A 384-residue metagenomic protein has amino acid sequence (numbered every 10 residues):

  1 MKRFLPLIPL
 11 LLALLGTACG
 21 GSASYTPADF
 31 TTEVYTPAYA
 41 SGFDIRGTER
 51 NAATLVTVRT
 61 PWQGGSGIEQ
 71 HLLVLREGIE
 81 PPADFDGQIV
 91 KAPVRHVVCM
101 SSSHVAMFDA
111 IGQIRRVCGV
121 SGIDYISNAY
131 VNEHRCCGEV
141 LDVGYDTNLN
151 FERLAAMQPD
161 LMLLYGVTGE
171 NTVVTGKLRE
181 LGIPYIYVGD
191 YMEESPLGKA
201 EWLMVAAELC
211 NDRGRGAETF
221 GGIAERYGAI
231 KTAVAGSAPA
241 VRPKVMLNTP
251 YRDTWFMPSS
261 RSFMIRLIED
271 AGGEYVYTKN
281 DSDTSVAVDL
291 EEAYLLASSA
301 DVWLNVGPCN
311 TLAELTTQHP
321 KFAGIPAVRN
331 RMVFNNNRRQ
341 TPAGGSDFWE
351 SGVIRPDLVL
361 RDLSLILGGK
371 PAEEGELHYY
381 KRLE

Functional and structural regions predicted by a protein language model:
M1-F4: Positively charged n-region of N-terminal signal peptides that target proteins for export
P6-T17: Bacterial N-terminal signal peptides
C19-V105, R215-M246, I366, P371-E384: Bacterial Sec-exported substrate-binding components of ABC uptake systems
T54-T57, W62-A155, L161-V167: A short, structured surface patch at a secondary-structure boundary
V90, E139, D160-L163, E170-T254 (+2 more regions): Extracytoplasmic substrate-binding proteins
H96-C99, R116-V120, L161-Y165, Y185-V188 (+5 more regions): Structural recognition of the beta-strand scaffold that forms the well-ordered cores of secreted hydrolase catalytic
I114-V117, V174-V188, L315-F334: A short, gly/pro- and small-residue-rich
I230-H319: Flexible, glycine-rich surface segments
